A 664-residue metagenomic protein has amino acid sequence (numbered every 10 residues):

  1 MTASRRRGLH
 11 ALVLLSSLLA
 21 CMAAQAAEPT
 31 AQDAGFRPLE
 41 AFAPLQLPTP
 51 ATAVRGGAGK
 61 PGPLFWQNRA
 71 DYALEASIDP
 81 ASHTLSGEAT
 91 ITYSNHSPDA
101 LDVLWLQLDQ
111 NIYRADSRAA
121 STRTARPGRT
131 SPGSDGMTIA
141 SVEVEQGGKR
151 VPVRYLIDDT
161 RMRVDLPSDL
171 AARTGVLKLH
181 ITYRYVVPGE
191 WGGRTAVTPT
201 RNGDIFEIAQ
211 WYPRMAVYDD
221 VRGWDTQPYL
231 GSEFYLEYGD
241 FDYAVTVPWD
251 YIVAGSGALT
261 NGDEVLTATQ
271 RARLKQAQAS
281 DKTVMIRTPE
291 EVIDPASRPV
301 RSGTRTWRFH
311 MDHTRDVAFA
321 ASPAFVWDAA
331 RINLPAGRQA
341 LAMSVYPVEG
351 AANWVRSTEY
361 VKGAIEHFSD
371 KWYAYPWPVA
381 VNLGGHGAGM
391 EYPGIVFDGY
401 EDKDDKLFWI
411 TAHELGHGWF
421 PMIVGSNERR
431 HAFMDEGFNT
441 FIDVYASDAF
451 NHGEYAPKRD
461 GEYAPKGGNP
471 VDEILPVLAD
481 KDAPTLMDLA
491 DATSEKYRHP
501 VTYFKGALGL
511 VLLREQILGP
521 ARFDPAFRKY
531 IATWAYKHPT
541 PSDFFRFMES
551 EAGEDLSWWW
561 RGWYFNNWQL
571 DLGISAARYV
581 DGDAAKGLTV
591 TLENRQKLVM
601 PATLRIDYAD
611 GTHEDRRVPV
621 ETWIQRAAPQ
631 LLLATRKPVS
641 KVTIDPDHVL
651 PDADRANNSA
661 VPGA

Functional and structural regions predicted by a protein language model:
A27-S86, S557-W558, G562: N-terminal, polar/Ser/Thr-rich
P29-T30, A34-F36, T84, S94 (+8 more regions): A surface-exposed beta-strand-loop module
F36-T49, R69, F309, P335-T591: Hydrophobic alpha-helical and helix-loop surface patches within well-folded domains that function as non-catalytic
A89-I91, N95, L106-Q110, G175-G189 (+3 more regions): Short, hydrophobic/aromatic-enriched beta-strand segments in well-ordered soluble domains
L101-G148, D250, D607, T612 (+1 more regions): Solvent-exposed beta-hairpin/edge-strand motifs
D116-S131, R184-E237, F241, I332 (+1 more regions): Glycine/proline-rich low-complexity spacer/linker segments in large multi-domain proteins
M215-G223, L230-A412, F441, G453: Hydrophobic helix-coil surface modules that form long, contiguous segments used for peptide/substrate interaction
A254, Y579-D645: Beta-strand-rich binding/interaction modules
